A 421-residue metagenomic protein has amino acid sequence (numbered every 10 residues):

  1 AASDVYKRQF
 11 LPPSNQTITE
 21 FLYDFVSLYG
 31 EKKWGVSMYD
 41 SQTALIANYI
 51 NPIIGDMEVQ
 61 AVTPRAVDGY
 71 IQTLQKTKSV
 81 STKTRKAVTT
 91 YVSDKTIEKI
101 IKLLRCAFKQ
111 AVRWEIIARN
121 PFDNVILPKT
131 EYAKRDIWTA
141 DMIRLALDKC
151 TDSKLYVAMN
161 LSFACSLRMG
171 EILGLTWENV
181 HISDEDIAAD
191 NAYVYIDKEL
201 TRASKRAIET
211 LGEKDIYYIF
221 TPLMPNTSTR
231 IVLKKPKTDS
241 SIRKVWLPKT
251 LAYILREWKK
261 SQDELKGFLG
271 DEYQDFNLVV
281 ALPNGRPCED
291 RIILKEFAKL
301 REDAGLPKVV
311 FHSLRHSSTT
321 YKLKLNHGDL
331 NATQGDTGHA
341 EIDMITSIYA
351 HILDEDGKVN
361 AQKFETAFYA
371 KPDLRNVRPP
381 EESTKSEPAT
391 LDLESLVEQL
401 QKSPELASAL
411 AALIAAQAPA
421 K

Functional and structural regions predicted by a protein language model:
A1-Y6: Short, small-residue-biased leader/transition segments that mark boundaries at the very start of proteins
V26-W114, Y132, R286-I292, P307-S313 (+1 more regions): N-terminal core-binding DNA-recognition domain of tyrosine site-specific recombinases/integrases
V80-K83, A87-D94, E98-I100, R113 (+6 more regions): Basic, Lys/Arg- and aromatic-enriched nucleic-acid-binding interface segment
R113, N160, A164, E171 (+4 more regions): C-terminal catalytic core of tyrosine-transesterase DNA break-rejoin enzymes
K129-T130, I137, A188, K198-R202 (+1 more regions): Catalytic-site neighborhood detector that most strongly recognizes the C-terminal catalytic loop/helix of tyrosine
N179-A188, K308, H327-A350, N376-V377: Short, polar N-cap/turn motifs at the start of nucleic acid-interacting alpha helices
I182-Y193, D197-I242, L251, Q362-K421: C-terminal secondary-structure termini that scaffold catalytic or DNA-interacting sites
P222-V232, T238-L306: Active-site/catalytic core of tyrosine-dependent DNA strand-transfer enzymes
